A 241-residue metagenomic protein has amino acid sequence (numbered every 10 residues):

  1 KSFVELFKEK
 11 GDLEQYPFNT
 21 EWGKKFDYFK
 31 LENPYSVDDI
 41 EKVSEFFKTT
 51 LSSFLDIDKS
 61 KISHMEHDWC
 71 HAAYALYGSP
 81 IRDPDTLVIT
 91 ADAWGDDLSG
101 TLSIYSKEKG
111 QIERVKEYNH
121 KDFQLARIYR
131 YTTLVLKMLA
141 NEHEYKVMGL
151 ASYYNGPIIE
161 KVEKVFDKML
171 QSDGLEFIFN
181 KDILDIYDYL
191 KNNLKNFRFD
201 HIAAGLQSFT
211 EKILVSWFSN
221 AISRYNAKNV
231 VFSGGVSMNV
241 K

Functional and structural regions predicted by a protein language model:
K1-K241: Short acidic/glycine-rich loops and adjacent helix/strand connectors that line catalytic pockets where negatively
